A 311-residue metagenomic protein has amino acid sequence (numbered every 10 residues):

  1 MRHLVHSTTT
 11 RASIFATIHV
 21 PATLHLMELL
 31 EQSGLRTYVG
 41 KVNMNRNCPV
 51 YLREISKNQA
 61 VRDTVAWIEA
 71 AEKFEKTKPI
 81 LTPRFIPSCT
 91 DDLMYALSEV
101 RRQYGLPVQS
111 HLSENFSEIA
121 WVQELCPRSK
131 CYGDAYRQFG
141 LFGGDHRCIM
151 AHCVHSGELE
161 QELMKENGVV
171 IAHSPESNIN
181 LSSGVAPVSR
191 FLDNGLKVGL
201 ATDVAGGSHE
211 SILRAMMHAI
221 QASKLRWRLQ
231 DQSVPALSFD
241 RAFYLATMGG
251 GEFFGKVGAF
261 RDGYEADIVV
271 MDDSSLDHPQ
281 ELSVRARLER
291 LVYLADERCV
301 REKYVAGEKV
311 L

Functional and structural regions predicted by a protein language model:
M1-A22, P87-L93: Divalent metal-binding segments
R2, E28, Y95, Q161-E162 (+3 more regions): Alpha-helical segments flanking ligand/cofactor-binding loops in enzyme cores
T8, L30, L81, H111 (+10 more regions): Divalent metal-coordination and catalytic microenvironments
P21-V154, L159: Metal-coordinating catalytic core of metallo-dependent amide/deamination hydrolases
V42-N45, E114, P175-I179, V204-G206: Short, acidic/turn-prone active-site loops that include or flank metal/cofactor- and phosphate-binding residues
D134, Q138-G144, S189-D277: His/Asp/Glu-enriched, well-ordered alpha-helical/loop segment that forms or immediately abuts the divalent-metal
G157-L159, K165-T202: A conserved active-site cap/scaffold subdomain adjacent to cofactor or substrate pockets
E265-L311: C-terminal cap of metal-dependent C-N hydrolases
